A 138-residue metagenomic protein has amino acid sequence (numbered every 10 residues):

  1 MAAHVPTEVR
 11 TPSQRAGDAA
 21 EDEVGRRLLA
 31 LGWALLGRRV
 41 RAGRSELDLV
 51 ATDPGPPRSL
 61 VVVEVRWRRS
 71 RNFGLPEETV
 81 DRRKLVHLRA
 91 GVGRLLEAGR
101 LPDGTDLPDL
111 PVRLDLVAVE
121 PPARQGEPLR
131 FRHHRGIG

Functional and structural regions predicted by a protein language model:
M1-R15, P56-P57, T105-P108, A123-Q125: Short, low-complexity, intrinsically disordered N-terminal peptides in bacterial proteins
M1-R38: Acidic-basic catalytic patches of nuclease active cores, encompassing PD-(D/E)XK and other metal-cofactor nuclease
A3-H4, R66-P122: Catalytic cores of nucleic-acid endonucleases
L28, L47-P76, L88: Conserved catalytic cores of phosphodiester-cleaving nucleases, focusing on short active-site segments
V40-A42: Mixed-charge, glycine-accented linear interaction segment located at domain edges/termini
S45-L47, V61, V112-L114, L129: Change "...and in nucleic-acid phosphodiester-cleaving endonucleases..." to "...and in nucleic-acid processing enzymes
A118-G138: Short, low-complexity, polybasic intrinsically disordered segments
